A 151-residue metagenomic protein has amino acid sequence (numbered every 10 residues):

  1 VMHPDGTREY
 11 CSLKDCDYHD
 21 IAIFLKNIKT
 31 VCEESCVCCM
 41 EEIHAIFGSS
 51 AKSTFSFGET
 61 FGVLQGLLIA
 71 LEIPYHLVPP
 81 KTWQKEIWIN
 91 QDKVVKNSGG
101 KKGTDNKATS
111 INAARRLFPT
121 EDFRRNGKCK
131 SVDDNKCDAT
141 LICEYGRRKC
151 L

Functional and structural regions predicted by a protein language model:
V1-L151: Phosphate- and other anionic-substrate recognition elements at nucleic-acid/protein interfaces
